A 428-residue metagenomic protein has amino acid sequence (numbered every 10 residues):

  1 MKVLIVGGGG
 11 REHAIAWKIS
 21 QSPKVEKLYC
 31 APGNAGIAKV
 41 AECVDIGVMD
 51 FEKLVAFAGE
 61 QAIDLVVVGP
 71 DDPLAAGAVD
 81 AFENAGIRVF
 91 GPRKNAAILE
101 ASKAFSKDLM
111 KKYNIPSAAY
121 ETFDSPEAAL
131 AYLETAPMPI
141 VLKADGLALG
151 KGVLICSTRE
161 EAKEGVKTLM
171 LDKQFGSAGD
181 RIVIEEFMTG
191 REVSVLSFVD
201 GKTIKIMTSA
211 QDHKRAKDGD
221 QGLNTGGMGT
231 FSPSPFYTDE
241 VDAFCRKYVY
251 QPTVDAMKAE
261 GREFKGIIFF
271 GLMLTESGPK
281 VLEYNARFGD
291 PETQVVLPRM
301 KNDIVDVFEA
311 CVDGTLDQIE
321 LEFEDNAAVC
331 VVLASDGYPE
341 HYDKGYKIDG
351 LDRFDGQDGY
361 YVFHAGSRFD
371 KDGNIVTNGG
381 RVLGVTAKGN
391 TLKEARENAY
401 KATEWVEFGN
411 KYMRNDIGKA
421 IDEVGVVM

Functional and structural regions predicted by a protein language model:
M1-K94: ATP-binding N-terminal substructure of ATP-dependent carboxylate-amine bond-forming enzymes
S20-Q21, G36-A38, E60, F90 (+13 more regions): Solvent-exposed alpha-helices and their adjacent loops that cap or buttress functional pockets in soluble metabolic
C43-M49, E121-S125, C156: Short acidic-hydrophobic, aromatic-tinged amphipathic segments that line or gate anion-handling sites
F90-G152: A conserved helix-loop-beta module that forms one wall/lid of the active-site cleft in ATP-utilizing catalytic domains
V153-T293: Internal nucleotide-binding/catalytic subdomain
R246-I268, N285-Q357, D370: Active-site "cap" helix and flanking loop/linker of ATP-utilizing ligase/carboxylase catalytic domains
S367-D372, V376-M428: Generic C-terminus detector
